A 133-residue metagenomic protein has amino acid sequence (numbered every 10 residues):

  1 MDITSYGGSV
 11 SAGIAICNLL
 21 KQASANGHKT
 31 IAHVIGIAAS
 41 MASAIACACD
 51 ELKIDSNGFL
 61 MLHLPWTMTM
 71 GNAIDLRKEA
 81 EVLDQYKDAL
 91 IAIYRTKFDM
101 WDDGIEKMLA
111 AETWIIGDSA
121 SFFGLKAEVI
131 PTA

Functional and structural regions predicted by a protein language model:
D2-A44, A48-A133: N-terminal organellar transit peptides
